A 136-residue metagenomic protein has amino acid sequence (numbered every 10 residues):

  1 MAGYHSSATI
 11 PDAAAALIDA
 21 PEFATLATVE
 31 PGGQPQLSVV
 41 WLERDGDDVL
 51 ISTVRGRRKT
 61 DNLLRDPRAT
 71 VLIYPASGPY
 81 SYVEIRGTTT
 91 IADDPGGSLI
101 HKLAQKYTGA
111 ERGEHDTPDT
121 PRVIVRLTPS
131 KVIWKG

Functional and structural regions predicted by a protein language model:
M1-T9, P79-G136: Charged, gly/pro-rich active-site loop segments
A2-A24: Short, basic/aromatic recognition patches
A14, E22, D47, S81 (+1 more regions): A generic secondary-structure signal marking the coil-to-beta-strand transition
P21-V54, A69-I73, V83-E84: Short beta-strand segments
V54, P75-A76, P129-S130: Short secondary-structure boundary segments
V54-R55, P95: Short beta->alpha linker loops
R57-K59, G78: Short, surface-exposed beta-strand-loop junctions and turns on beta-sheet-rich folds
